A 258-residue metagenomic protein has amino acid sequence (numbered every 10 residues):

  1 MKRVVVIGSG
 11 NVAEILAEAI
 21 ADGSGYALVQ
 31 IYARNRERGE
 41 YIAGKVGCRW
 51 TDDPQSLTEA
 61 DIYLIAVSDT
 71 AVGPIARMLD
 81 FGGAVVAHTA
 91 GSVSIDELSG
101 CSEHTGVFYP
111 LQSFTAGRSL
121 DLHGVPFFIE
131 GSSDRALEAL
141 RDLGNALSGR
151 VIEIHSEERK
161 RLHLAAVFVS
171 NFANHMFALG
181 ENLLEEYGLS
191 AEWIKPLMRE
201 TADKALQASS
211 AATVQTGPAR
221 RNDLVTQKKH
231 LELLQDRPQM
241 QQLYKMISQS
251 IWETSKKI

Functional and structural regions predicted by a protein language model:
M1-T51: NAD(P)+-binding Rossmann beta1-loop-alpha1 motif at the extreme N-terminus of oxidoreductases
R3, A27-Q30, E59-Y63, G82-V86 (+1 more regions): Short active-site oxyanion
Y32, L64, A166-V169, A173 (+2 more regions): Amphipathic, non-transmembrane alpha-helical scaffold segments
R36-S119: Rossmann-like NAD(P)(H) cofactor-binding subdomain of soluble oxidoreductases
R38-K45, S119-R161, A165, V169-L206 (+1 more regions): Internal alpha-helical scaffold of NAD(P)-dependent oxidoreductase catalytic cores
T201-I258: Interdomain hinge/lid region at the active-site interface of Rossmann-like NAD(P)-dependent oxidoreductases
